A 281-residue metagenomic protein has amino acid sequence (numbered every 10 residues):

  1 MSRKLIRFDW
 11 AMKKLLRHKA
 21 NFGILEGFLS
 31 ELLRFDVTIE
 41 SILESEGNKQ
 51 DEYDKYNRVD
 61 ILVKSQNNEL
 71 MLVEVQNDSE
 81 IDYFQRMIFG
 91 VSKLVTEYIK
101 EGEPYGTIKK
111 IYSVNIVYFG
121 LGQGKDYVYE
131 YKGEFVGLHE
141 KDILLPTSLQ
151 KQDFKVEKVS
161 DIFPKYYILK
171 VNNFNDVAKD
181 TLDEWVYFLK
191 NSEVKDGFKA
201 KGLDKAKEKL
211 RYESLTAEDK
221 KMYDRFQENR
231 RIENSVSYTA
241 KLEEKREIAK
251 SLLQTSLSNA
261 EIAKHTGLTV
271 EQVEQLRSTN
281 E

Functional and structural regions predicted by a protein language model:
M1-E218: Conserved single-residue anchors adjacent to enzymatic active/cofactor-binding motifs
L70-Q76, N173, D180-E281: Short, charged alpha-helical interaction segments and adjacent helix-coil junctions
